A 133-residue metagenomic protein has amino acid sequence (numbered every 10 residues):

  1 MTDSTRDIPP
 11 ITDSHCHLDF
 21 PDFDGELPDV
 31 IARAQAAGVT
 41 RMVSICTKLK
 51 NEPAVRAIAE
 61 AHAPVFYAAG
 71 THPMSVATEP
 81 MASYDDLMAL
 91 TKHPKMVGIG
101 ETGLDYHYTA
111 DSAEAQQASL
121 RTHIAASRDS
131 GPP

Functional and structural regions predicted by a protein language model:
M1-P133: Mid-domain alpha/beta scaffold segments of enzyme catalytic cores
